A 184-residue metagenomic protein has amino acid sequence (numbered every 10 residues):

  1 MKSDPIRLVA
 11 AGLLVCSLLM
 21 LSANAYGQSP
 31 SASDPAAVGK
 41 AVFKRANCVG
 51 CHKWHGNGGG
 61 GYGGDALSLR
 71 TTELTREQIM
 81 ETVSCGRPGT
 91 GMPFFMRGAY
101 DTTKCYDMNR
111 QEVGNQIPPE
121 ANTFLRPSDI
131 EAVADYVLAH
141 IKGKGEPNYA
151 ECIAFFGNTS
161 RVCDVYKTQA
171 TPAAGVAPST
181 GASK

Functional and structural regions predicted by a protein language model:
M1-R7: N-terminal secretory signal peptides that target proteins for export/translocation
A10-L21: Bacterial N-terminal signal peptides
L21-G27: Sec/Tat signal peptide C-region and signal peptidase I cleavage site
Q28-D34, R45-A46, W54, P93-K184: Flexible coil segments in periplasmic/lumen-exposed cytochrome c-class electron-transfer proteins
K40, M80, S84, E131-L138: Non-transmembrane alpha-helical segments in soluble domains of secreted/periplasmic/extracellular proteins
G50: Short, cysteine/histidine-rich loop/knuckle motifs that typically chelate Zn2+
G60-A66: Short cysteine/histidine-rich zinc-coordinating motifs and their immediately flanking basic loops
L67-L69, G91: Conserved beta-strand positions that form and line the central face of beta-propeller blades
